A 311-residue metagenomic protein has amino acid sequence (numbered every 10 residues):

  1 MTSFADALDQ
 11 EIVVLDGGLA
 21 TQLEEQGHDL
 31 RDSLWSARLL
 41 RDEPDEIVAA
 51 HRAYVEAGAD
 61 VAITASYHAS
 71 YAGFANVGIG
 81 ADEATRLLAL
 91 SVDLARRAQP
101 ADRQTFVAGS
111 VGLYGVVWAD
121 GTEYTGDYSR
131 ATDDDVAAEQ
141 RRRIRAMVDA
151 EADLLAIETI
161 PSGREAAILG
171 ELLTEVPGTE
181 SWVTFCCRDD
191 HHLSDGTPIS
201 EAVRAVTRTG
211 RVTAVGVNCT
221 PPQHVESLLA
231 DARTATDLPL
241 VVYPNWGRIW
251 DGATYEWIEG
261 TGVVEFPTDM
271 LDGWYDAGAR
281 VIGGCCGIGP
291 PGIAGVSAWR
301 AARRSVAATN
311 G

Functional and structural regions predicted by a protein language model:
M1-G311: Domain-level signal for soluble alpha/beta catalytic cores
